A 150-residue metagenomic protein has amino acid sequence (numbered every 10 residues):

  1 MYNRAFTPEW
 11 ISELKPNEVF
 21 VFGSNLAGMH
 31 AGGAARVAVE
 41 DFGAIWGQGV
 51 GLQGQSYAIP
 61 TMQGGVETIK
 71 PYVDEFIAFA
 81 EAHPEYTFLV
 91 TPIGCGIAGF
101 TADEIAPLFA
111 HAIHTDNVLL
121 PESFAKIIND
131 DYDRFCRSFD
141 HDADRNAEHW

Functional and structural regions predicted by a protein language model:
M1-W150: Macrodomain-like recognition of ADP-ribose-binding/processing modules
